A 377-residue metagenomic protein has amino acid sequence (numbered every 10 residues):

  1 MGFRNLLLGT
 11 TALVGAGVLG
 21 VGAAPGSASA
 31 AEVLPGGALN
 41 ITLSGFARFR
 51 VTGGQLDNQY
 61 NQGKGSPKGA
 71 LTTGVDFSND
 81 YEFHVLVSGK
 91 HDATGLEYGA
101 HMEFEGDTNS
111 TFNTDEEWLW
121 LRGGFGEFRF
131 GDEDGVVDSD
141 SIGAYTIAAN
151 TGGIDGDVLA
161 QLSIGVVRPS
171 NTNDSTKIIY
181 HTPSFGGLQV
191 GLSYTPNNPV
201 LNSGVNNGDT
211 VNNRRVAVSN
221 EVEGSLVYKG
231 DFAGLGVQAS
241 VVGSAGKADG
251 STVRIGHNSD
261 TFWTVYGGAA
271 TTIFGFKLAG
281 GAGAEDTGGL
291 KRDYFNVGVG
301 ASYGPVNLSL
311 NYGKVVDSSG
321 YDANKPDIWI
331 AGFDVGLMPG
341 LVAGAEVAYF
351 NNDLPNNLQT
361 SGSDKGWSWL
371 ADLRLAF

Functional and structural regions predicted by a protein language model:
M1-L34: Cleavable N-terminal export/targeting peptides
A12, K365-F377: Outer-membrane beta-barrel "beta-signal"
A31-G53, A70-P199, V218-N220, V227-D231: Outer membrane beta-barrel
I41-F49, L96-M102, F128, L188-L192 (+9 more regions): Transmembrane beta-strands of outer-membrane beta-barrel proteins
F49-Q55, H91, F104-T108, D134-V136 (+9 more regions): Transmembrane beta-strands of outer-membrane beta-barrel pores
Q59, K64-F77, T108-T114, R168-S170 (+6 more regions): Replace "Gram-negative outer membrane beta-barrel proteins" with "bacterial and organellar outer membrane beta-barrel
H84-L86, W118-R122, I179-H181, S225-V227 (+5 more regions): Outer-membrane beta-barrel architecture
S219-G336: Detector for outer-membrane/organellar transmembrane beta-barrel domains, recognizing the amphipathic beta-strand
